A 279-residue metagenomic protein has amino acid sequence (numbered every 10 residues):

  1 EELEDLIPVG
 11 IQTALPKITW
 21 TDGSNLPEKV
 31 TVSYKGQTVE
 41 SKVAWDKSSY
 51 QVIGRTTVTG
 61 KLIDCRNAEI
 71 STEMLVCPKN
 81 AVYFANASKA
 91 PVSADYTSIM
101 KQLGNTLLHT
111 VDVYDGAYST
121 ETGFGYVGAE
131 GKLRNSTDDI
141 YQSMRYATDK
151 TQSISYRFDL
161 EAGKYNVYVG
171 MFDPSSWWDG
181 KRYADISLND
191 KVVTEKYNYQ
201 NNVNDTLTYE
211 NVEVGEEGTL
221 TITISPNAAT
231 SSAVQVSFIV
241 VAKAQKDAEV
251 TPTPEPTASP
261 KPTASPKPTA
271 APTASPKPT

Functional and structural regions predicted by a protein language model:
E1-E4, T72-P78, V241-K243: Interdomain boundary/hinge segments at the C-termini of tandem beta-sandwich modules
E1-Q37: Solvent-exposed, low-complexity, repeat-rich "mucin-like" stalks and linkers
G10, P16-S24, I53-G54, T151 (+2 more regions): Solvent-exposed, conformationally flexible loop/turn segments
T13-A14, L26-P27, V43-D46, T151-S155 (+1 more regions): Short structured motifs
D22-K29, V52-V58, G180-R182: Short, solvent-exposed loop/turn segments enriched in Ser/Thr/Gly
Y34-V76: Serine/threonine-rich, repeat-prone extracellular segments and beta-strand-based repeat modules of secreted/surface
K79-A248: Compositionally biased, intrinsically disordered or flexible polar/acidic segments
K246-T279: Ser/Thr/Gly/Pro-rich low-complexity, disordered linker/stalk segments of secreted and cell-surface proteins
